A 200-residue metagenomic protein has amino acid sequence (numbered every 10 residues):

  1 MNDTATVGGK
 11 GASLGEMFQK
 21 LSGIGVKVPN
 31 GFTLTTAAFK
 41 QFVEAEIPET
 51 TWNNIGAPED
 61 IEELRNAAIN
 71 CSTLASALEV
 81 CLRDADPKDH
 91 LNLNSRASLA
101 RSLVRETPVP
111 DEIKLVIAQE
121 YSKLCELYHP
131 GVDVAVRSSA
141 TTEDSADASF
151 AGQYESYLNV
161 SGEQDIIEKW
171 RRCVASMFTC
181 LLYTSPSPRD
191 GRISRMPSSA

Functional and structural regions predicted by a protein language model:
M1-S185, R189: N-terminal beta-alpha lobe that positions the nucleotide/phosphoryl donor in ATP/NTP-coupled carboxylate activation
S187-D190, S194-A200: Positively charged, low-complexity/disordered segments
